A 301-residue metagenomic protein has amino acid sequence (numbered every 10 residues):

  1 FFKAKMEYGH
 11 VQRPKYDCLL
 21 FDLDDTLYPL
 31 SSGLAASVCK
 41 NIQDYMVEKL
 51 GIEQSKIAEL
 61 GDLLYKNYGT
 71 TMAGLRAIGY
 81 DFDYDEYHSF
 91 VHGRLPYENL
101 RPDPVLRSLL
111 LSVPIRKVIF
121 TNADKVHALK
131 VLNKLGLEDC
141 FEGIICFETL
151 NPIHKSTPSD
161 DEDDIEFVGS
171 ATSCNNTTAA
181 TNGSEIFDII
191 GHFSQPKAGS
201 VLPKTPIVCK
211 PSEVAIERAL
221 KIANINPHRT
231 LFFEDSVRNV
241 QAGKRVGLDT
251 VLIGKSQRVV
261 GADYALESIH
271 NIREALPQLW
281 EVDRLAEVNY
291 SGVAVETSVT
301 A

Functional and structural regions predicted by a protein language model:
F2-F21, T26-P104, D124-L129: N-terminal helical cap/lid subdomain that shapes the substrate entry/recognition surface in HAD-like hydrolases
F2-Y16, L111, K125-A301: Asp-based, Mg2+/Mn2+-dependent phosphohydrolase catalytic module
T26, T121, D235: Conserved G/P- and acidic residue-centered "switch" motifs that form tight phosphate/ATP-binding loops in soluble
Y80, I115, L248: Short phosphate-binding/catalytic loops that engage adenosine nucleotides
V105-P114: Catalytic-core regions built around general acid/base machinery
R116, F120-D124: Active-site glycine- and acidic-residue-rich loops that bind and position anionic ligands or nucleotide-like cofactors
